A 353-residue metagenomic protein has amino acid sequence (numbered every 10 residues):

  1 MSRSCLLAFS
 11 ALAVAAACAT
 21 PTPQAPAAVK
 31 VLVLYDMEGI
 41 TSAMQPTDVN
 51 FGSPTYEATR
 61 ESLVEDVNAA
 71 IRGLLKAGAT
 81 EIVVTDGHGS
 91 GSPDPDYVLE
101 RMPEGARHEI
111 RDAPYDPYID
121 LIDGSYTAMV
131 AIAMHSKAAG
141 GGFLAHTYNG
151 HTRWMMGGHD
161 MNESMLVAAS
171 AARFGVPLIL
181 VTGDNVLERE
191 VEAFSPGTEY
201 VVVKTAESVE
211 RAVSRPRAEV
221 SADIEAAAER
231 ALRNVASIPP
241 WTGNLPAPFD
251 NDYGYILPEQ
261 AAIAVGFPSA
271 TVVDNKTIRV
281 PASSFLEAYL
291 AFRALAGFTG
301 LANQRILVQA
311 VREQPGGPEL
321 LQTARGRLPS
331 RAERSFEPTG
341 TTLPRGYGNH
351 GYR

Functional and structural regions predicted by a protein language model:
M1-S2: N-terminal secretory signal peptides that target proteins for export/translocation
C5-A17: Bacterial N-terminal signal peptides
V14-A28: Bacterial Sec-dependent signal peptides at the C-terminal "C-region" and cleavage site
K30-L32, T41-A58, A77, P93-P95 (+1 more regions): Active-site histidine-anchored catalytic micro-motif
P54-T85, G91-P95, A227-N234: Alpha/propeptide regions of enzymes that mature by internal proteolysis
I82, D223, A227-R353: C-terminal accessory domains and tails appended to enzymatic cores
D160-V265: Glycine-rich, Lys/Arg-enriched anion-binding loops that position phosphate/diphosphate groups for phosphoryl
